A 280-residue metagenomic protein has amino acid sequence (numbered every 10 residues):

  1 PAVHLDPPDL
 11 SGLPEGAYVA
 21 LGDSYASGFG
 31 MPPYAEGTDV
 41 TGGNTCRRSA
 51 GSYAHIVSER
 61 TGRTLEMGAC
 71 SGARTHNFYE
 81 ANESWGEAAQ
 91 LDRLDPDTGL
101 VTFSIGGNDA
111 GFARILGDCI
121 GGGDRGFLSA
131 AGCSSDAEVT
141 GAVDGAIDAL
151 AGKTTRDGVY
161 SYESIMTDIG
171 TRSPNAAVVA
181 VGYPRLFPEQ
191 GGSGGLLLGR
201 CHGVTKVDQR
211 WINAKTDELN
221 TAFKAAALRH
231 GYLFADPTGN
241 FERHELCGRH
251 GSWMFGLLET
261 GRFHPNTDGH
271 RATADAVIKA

Functional and structural regions predicted by a protein language model:
L5-A20, N82-V101, Y162-A177: Short amphipathic alpha-helices and their capping/turn segments at secondary-structure boundaries
D6-S71, I120-L128: Serine-esterase "nucleophile elbow" of acetyl-processing enzymes
A17-G28, T64-A69, G99-S104, D109-G111 (+4 more regions): Structural recognition of the beta-strand scaffold that forms the well-ordered cores of secreted hydrolase catalytic
F29, N77, S84-A151, R185-F187: Oxyanion-hole/transition-state-stabilizing segment in secreted/luminal serine hydrolases and related acyltransferases
D39-G51, G126-R156, T205-D217, T260-R262: A short acidic, glycine-rich active-site loop that binds or catalyzes chemistry on phosphate/adenosine moieties
I56-T64, K153-A177, K215-D236: A structural motif corresponding to the C-terminal end of an alpha-helix and its immediate exit/capping segment
G72-L91, E245-L258: Charged, often glycine-rich, active-site loop that binds/positions anionic groups
P184-A280: Catalytic His-Asp segment of secreted/periplasmic serine-dependent ester chemistry enzymes
